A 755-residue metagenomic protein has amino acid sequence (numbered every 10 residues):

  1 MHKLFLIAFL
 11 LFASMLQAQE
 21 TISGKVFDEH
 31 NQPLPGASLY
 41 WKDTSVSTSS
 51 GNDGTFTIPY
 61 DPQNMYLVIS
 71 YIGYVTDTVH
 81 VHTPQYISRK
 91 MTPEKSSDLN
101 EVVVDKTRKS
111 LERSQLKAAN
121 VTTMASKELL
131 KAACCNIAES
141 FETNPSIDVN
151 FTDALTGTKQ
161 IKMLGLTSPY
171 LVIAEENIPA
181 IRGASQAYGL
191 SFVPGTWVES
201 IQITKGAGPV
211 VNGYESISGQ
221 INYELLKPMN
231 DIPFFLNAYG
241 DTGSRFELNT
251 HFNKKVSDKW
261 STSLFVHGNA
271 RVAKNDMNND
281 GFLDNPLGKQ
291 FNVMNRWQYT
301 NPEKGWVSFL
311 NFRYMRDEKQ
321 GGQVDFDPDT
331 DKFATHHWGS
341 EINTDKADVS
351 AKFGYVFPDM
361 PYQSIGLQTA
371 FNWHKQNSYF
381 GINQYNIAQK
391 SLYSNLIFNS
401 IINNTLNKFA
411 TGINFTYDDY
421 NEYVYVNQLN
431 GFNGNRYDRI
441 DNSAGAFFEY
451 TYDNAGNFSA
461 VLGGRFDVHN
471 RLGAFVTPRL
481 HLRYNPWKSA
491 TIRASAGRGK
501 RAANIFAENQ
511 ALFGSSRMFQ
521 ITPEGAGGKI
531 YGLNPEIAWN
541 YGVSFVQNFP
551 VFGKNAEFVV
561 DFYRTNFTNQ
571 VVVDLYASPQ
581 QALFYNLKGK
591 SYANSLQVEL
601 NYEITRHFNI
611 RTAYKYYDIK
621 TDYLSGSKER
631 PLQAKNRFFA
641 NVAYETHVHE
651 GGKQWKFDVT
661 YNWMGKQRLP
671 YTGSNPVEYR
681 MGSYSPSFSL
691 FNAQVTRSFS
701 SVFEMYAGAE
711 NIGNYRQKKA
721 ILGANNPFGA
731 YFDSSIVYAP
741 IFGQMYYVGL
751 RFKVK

Functional and structural regions predicted by a protein language model:
F27-Q32, A37-K42, V68-Y74, H82-L130 (+2 more regions): Short, acidic, small-residue-rich periplasmic hinge/interaction motif at the N-terminus of Gram-negative outer-membrane
F56-P59, Q160, I178-K205, V293: Short acidic/polar hinge/loop motifs at secondary-structure boundaries that mediate gating or recognition
Q85-T92, E101, I137-S140, K159-K162 (+5 more regions): N-terminal periplasmic accessory domains that precede and gate Gram-negative outer-membrane beta-barrel machines
A138-P179: Extracytoplasmic beta-strand/coil segments of soluble accessory domains associated with Gram-negative outer-membrane
R271-N292, Q298-Q363, F371-Q389: Flexible loop and strand-edge segments within Gram-negative outer membrane beta-barrel domains
G366-S378, N485, R493, Y531-N586 (+1 more regions): Membrane-embedded beta-barrel scaffold of Gram-negative outer-membrane proteins
D453, N457, F558-F567, F584-P670: Gram-negative outer-membrane beta-barrel transporters
K500, T568, I610, W663-T672 (+1 more regions): C-terminal beta-signal and adjacent terminal beta-strands/loops of Gram-negative outer-membrane beta-barrel proteins
